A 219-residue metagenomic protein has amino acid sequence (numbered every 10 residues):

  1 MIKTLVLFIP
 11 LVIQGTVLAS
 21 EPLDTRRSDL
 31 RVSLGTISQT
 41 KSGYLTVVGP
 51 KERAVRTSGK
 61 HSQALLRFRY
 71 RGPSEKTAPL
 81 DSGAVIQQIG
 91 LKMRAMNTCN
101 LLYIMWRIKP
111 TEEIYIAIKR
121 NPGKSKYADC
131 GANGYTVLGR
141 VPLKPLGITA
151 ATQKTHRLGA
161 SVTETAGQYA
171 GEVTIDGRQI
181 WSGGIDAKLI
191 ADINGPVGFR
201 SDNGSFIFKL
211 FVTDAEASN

Functional and structural regions predicted by a protein language model:
M1-T4: Positively charged n-region of N-terminal signal peptides that target proteins for export
V6-Q14: Bacterial N-terminal signal peptides
L18-T36: Extracellular carbohydrate-recognition regions
V47-A132: Secretory/extracellular carbohydrate-interaction modules and structurally similar beta-sandwich "look-alikes"
E52-K60, V141-A150, V197: Beta-strand-rich interaction surfaces with strong enrichment in secreted/lumenal proteins
F68, A150-G184: Carbohydrate-binding surfaces in secreted/extracellular proteins
S125-G159: Short, aromatic/His-centered strand-loop micro-motif at the edge of beta-sheets
G183-V212: Flexible glycan-contacting loops in extracellular carbohydrate-active proteins
